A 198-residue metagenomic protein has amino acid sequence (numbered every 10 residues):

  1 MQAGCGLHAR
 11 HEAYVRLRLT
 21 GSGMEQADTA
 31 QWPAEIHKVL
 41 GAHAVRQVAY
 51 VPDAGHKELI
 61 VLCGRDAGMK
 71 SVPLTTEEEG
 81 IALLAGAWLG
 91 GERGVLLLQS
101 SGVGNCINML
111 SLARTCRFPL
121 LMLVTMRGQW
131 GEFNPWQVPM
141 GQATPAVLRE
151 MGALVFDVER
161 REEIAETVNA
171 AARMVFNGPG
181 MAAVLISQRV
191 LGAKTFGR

Functional and structural regions predicted by a protein language model:
G4-L7, S22: A composition/secondary-structure signal for short, hydrophobic, low-basic-content segments with alpha-helix propensity
G6-V15: Short hydrophobic alpha-helical segments enriched in small aliphatic residues
L19-R198: Thiamine diphosphate
